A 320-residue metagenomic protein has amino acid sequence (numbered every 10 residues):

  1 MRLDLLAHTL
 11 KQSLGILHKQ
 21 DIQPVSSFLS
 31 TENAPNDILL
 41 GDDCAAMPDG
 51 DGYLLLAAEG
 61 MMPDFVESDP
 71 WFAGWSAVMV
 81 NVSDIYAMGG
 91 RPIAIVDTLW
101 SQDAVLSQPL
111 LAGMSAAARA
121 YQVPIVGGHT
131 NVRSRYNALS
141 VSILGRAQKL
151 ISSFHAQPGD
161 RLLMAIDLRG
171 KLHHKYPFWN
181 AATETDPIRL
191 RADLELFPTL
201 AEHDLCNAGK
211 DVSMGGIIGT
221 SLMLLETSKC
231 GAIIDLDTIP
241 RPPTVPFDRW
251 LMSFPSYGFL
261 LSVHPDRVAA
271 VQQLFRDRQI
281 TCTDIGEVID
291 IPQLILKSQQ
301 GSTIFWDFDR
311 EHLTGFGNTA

Functional and structural regions predicted by a protein language model:
M1-V66, M88, D97, Q108 (+5 more regions): Extreme N-terminal cap/leader segments of soluble proteins
R2-L3, D21, R278-A320: Acidic, Ser/Thr/Pro-rich beta/coil linker or hinge segments at domain junctions
N36-L39, N131, V212, C230-P242 (+1 more regions): Beta-strand->loop->alpha-helix junctions that form or flank phosphate-binding loops in nucleotide-handling enzymes
Y53-L56, M61-P63, R91-Y176, E287 (+1 more regions): Glycine-rich anion-binding loops of enzyme active sites
D69-V96, P109-A120, E195-A201, I217-M223: Small-aliphatic-rich amphipathic alpha-helix that forms the alpha element of a beta-alpha
H174-R189: Short, compositionally biased
P187-S256: Active-site-proximal betaalpha loop/short-helix elements that scaffold phosphoryl/nucleotidyl transfer chemistry
S262-A269: Helix N-cap motif at beta-to-alpha junctions
